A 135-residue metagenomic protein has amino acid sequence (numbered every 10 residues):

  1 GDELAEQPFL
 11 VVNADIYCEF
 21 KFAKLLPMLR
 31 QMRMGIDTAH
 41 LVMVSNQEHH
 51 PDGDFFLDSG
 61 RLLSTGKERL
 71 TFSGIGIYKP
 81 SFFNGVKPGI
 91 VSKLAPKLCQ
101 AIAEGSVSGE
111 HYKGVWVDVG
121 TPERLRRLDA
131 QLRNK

Functional and structural regions predicted by a protein language model:
G1-P8: Active-site nucleotide-sugar/metal-binding loop of Leloir-type enzymes
E6, M34-D37: Short, high-confidence coil segments that cap the C-terminus of an alpha-helix and link into the following beta-strand
F9-L10, Y17-R33, N46-H49, R61-K135: Catalytic-core segments of class I nucleotidyltransferases/pyrophosphorylases that form NMP-activated intermediates
A39-D54: Short beta-strand-to-loop element that shapes/binds the nucleotide-sugar donor at the catalytic cleft/hinge
D54-F56, S108: Short, surface-exposed charged micro-motifs
